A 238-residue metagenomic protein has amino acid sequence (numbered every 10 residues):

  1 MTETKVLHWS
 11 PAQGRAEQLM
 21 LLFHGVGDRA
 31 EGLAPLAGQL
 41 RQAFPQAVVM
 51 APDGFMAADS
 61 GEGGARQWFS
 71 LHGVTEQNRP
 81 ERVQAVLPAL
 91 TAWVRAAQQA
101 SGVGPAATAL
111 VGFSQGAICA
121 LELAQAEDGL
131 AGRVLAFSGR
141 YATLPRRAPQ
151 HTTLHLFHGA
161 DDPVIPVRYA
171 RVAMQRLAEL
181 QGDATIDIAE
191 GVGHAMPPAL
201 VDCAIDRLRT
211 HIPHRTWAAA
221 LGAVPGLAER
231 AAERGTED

Functional and structural regions predicted by a protein language model:
T2-V103: Serine-hydrolase catalytic machinery in alpha/beta-hydrolase-like enzymes
Q18, T152-T153: Alpha/beta-hydrolase fold active-site loops
E31, P163-Y169: Conserved alpha/beta-hydrolase "acid-adjacent" motif
P52-D53, V111, L135-S138, F157 (+1 more regions): Alpha/beta-hydrolase-fold catalytic nucleophile elbow
A106-H151: Primarily recognizes the serine-hydrolase "nucleophile elbow" in alpha/beta-hydrolase and SGNH/GDSL folds
H155-H158, D162: Short beta-strand/loop motif that positions the catalytic acidic residue of the alpha/beta-hydrolase fold
R168-D238: C-terminal catalytic histidine-bearing segment of alpha/beta-hydrolase fold enzymes
